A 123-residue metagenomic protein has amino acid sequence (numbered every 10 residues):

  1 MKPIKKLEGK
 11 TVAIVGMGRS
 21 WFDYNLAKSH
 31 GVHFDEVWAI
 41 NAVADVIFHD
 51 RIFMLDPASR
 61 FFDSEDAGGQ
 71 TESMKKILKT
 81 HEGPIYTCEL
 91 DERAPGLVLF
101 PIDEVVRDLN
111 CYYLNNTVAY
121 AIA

Functional and structural regions predicted by a protein language model:
M1-K2: N-terminal pre-catalytic "stem/leader" segment of glycosyltransferase-like enzymes
K5-V12, K28-A123: Acidic/Gly/His-enriched mid-domain segments of enzyme catalytic cores or analogous surface patches that mediate
I14-G16: Short beta-strand segments
